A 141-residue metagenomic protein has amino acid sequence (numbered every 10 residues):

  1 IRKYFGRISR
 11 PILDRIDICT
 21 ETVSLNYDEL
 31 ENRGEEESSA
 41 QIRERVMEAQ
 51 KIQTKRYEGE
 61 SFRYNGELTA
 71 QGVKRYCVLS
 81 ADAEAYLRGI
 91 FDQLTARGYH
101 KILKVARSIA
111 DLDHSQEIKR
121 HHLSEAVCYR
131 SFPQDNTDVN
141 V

Functional and structural regions predicted by a protein language model:
I1-N140: Basic, amphipathic alpha-helical bundle interface domains used for macromolecular binding and assembly
